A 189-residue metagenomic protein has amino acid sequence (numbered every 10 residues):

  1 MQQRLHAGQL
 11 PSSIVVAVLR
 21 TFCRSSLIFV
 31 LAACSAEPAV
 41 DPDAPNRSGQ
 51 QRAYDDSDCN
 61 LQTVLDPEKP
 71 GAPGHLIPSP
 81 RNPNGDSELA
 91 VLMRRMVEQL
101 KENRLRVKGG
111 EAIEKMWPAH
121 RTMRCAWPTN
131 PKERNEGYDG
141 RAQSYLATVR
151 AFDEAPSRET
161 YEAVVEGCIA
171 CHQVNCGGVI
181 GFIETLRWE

Functional and structural regions predicted by a protein language model:
Q2-L5, N46, C168: A composition/secondary-structure signal for short, hydrophobic, low-basic-content segments with alpha-helix propensity
Q3-S26: Bacterial N-terminal signal peptides that target proteins for export
L27-I28, Q143: Short linear sequence elements within intrinsically disordered, low-complexity coil regions
P38-E166, I180-E189: Extracytoplasmic c-type cytochrome modules immediately beyond a signal peptide or single-pass transmembrane anchor
V164-C176: The canonical Cys-X-X-Cys-His
